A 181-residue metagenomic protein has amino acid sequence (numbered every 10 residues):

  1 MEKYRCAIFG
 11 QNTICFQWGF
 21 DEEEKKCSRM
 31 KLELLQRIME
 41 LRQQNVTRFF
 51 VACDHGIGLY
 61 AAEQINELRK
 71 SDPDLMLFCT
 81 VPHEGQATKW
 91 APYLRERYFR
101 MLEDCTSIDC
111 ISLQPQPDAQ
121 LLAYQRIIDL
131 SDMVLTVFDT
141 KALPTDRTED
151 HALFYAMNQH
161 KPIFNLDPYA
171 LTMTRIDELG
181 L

Functional and structural regions predicted by a protein language model:
E2-L179: Acidic/glycine-enriched connector segments
